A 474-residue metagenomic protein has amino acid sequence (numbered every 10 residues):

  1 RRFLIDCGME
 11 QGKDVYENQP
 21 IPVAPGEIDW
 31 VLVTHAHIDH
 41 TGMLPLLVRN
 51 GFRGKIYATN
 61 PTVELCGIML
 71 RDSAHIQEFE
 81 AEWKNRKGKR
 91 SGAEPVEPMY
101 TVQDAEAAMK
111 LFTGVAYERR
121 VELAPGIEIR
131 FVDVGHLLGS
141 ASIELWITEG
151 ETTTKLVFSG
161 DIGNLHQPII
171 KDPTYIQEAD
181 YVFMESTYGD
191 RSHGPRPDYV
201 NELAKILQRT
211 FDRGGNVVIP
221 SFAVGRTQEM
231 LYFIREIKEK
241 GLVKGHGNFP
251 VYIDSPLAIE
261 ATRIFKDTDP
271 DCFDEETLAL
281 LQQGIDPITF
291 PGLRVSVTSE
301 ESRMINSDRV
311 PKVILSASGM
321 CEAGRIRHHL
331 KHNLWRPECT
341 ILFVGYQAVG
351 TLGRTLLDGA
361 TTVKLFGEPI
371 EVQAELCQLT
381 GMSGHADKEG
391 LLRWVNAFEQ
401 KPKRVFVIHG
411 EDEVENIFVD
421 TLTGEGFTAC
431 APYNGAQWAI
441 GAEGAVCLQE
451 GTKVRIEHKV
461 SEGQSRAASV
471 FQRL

Functional and structural regions predicted by a protein language model:
R1-L32, H37, T41, V48-E229 (+1 more regions): His/Asp/Glu-rich metal-coordinating catalytic cores of metallo-dependent phosphodiesterases/hydrolases acting on
G26-I28, N50-R53, R209-V218, N306-P311 (+2 more regions): Short, surface-exposed connector motifs at secondary-structure boundaries
E78-E82, K87, R263-P287, V349-V372 (+1 more regions): Acidic, Ser/Thr-rich peripheral helices and adjacent loops at domain boundaries
I127-F131, I264-C272, L392, A442-K453: Short, surface-exposed amphipathic charged segments that create phosphate/polyanion-binding patches used for binding
I206-G350, K364, V414-N416, T421-E425 (+3 more regions): Hard-cation-handling environments
L356, K364-V395: Generic long, charged, amphipathic alpha-helical segments
W394-L422: C-terminal structured "cap/appendage" subdomains that terminate the fold
T452-L474: Charged/polar low-complexity intrinsically disordered segments, enriched in acidic residues
